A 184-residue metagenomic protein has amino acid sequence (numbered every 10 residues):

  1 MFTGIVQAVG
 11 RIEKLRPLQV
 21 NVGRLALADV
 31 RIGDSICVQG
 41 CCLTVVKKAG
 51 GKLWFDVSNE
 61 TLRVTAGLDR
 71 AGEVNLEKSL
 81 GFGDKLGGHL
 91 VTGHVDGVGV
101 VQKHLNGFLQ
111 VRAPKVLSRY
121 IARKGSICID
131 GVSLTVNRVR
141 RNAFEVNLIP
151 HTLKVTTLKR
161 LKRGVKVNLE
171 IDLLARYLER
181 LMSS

Functional and structural regions predicted by a protein language model:
M1-S184: Conserved loop->alpha-helix
